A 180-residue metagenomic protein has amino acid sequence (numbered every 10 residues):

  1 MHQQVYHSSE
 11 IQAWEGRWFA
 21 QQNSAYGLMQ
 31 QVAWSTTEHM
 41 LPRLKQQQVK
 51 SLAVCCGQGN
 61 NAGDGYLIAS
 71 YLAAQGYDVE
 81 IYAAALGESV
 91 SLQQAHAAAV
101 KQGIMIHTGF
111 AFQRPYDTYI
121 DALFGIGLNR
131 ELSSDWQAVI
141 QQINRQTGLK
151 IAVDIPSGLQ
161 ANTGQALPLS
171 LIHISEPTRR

Functional and structural regions predicted by a protein language model:
M1-Q47: Positively charged, low-complexity intrinsically disordered leader regions
T37-L123, E131-V153: Nucleotide and nucleotide-moiety/phosphate-recognizing core
I120, F124, S157, R179: Short, glycine/acidic-enriched loop or turn micro-motifs at the edges of active sites
L128-R130, A161: Glycine/Thr-rich phosphate-binding loops of Rossmann-like dinucleotide-binding domains
A152-Q160, S175: Catalytic-core segments of hydrolase enzymes
S157-S170: Glycine-rich, charge-decorated loop segments at or immediately adjacent to ligand/cofactor-binding or catalytic sites
S170-R180: Residue-level detector of conserved catalytic or cofactor/ligand-binding positions in enzyme active sites
